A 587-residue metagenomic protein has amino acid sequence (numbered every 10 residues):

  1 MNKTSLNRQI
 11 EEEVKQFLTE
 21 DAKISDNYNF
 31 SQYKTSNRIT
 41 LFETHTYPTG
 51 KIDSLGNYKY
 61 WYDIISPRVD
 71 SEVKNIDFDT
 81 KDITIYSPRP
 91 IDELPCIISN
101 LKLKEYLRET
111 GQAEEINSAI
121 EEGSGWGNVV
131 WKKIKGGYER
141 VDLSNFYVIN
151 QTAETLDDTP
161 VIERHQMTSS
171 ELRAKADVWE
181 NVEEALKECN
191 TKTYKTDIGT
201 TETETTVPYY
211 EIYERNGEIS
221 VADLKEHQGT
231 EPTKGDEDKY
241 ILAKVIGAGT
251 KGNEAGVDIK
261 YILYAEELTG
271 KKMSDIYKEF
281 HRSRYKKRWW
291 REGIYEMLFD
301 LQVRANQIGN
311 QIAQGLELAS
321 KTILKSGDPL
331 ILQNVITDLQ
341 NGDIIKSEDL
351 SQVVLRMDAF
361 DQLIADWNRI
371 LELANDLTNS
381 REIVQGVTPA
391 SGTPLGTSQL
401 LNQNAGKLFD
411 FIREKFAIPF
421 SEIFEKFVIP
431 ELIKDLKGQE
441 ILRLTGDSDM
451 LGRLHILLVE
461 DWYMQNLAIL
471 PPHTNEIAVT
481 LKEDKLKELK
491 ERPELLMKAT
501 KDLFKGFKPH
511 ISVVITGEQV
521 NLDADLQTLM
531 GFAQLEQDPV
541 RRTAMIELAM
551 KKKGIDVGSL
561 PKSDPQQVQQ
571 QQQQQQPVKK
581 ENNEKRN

Functional and structural regions predicted by a protein language model:
M1-K234, D361-Q362, N368-R369, I418 (+4 more regions): Extended, helix-rich architectural segments
M1-S36, L41-T49, A305, N310-N587: C-terminal anchoring/interaction modules
D53-C96, I259-M273, L330-N334, L377-R381 (+3 more regions): Short, amphipathic alpha-helical segments
K59-P67, L101, E105, E122-V129 (+4 more regions): Short, hydrophobic/amphipathic alpha-helical patches that form generic packing surfaces within helical domains
E93-C96, Y106-A113, R291-Q302, N306 (+4 more regions): Generic detection of long, well-ordered alpha-helical segments
E122-S124, W131-G137, Y213-E218, V245-E254 (+4 more regions): Short, flexible beta-strand-to-coil junctions
N181, G270-K272, D447, D538: Intrinsically disordered, low-complexity coil/linker segments enriched for acidic/polar and small residues
P232-L339: Catalytic nucleotidyl-transfer cores of nucleotide-processing enzymes
